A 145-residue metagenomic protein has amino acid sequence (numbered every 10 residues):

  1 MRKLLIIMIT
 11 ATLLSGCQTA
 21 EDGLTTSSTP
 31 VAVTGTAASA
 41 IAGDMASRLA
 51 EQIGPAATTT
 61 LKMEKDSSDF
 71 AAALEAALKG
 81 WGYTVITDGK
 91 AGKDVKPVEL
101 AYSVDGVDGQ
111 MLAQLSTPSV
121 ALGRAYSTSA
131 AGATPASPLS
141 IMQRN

Functional and structural regions predicted by a protein language model:
M1-L4: Positively charged n-region of N-terminal signal peptides that target proteins for export
L13-G16: C-terminal motif of bacterial Sec signal peptides marking the signal peptidase cleavage site
Q18-D22: Bacterial signal peptide processing site
G23-P30: Short, low-complexity, disordered segments immediately C-terminal to signal peptides in bacterial exported proteins
G35-D69: Post-signal-peptide N-terminal segment of Sec-exported extracytoplasmic proteins
P55-N145: Intrinsically disordered, glycine/charged-rich N-terminal periplasmic/extracytoplasmic linker segments that lie
